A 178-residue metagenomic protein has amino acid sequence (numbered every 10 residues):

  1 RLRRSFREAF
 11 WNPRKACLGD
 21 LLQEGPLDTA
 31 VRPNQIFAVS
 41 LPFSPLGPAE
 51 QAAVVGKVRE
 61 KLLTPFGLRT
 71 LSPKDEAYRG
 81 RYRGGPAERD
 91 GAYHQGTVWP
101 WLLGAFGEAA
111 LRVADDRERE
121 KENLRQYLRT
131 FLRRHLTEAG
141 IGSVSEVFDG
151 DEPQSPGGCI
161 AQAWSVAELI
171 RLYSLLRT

Functional and structural regions predicted by a protein language model:
R1-D75, R79-R81, Q126, L132-V166: Catalytic cores of carbohydrate-active enzymes
R1-R3, T97-L132, L136: Extended amphipathic alpha-helical segments enriched in small hydrophobics
P26, R89-V98, L111-R119, P156-A161: Short, contiguous acidic/charged loop-to-helix segments that flank catalytic cores in large enzymes
F37-P48, G104-E118, E168-T178: Well-ordered alpha-helical scaffold segments within catalytic/enzyme domains
P65-L68, T97-V98, L172-L175: Short, surface-exposed, polar/charged, turn-prone segments marking secondary-structure boundaries
G80-E88: The feature captures the short pre-catalytic strand/loop hairpin that immediately precedes and shapes the active-site
